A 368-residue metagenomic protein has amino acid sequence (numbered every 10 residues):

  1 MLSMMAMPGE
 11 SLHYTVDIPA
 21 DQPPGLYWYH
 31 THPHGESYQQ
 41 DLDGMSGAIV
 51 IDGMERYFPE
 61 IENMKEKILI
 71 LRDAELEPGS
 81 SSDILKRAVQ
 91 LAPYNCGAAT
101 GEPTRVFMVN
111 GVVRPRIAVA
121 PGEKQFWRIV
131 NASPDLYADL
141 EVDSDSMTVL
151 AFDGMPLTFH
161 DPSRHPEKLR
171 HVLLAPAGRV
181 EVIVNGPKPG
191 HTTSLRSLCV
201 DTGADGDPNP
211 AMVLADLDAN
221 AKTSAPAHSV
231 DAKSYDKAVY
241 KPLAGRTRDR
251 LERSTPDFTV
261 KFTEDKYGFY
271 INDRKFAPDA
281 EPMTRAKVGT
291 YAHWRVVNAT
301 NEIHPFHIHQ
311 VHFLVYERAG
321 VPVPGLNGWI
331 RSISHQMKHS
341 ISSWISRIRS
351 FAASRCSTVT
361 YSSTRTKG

Functional and structural regions predicted by a protein language model:
M1, M5, I84-K237, P322-V323 (+1 more regions): Histidine- and aromatic-rich segments of cupredoxin/plastocyanin-like copper-binding domains
M1-Q22, F58, V149-K188, A277-A286 (+2 more regions): Extracytoplasmic beta-sandwich strand-turn segments characteristic of Greek-key/jelly-roll folds
M1-S3, Y27-H30, Q39-G44, I61 (+7 more regions): Short, solvent-exposed loop/turn and secondary-structure capping segments
D17-P59: Hydrophobic or amphipathic alpha-helical targeting/insertion segments
Q22, L26-E36, W294-A299, P305-F313 (+1 more regions): Histidine-centered catalytic micro-motifs
H34-E36, A48-Y57, G111, S144-T148 (+2 more regions): Short edge-strand/loop segments of extracellular domains
L42-R72, L76, T158-I303, R347-G368: Extended terminal and domain-junction accessory segments
L69-K86, A92-P93: Conserved, well-structured core segments that form or line functional sites
